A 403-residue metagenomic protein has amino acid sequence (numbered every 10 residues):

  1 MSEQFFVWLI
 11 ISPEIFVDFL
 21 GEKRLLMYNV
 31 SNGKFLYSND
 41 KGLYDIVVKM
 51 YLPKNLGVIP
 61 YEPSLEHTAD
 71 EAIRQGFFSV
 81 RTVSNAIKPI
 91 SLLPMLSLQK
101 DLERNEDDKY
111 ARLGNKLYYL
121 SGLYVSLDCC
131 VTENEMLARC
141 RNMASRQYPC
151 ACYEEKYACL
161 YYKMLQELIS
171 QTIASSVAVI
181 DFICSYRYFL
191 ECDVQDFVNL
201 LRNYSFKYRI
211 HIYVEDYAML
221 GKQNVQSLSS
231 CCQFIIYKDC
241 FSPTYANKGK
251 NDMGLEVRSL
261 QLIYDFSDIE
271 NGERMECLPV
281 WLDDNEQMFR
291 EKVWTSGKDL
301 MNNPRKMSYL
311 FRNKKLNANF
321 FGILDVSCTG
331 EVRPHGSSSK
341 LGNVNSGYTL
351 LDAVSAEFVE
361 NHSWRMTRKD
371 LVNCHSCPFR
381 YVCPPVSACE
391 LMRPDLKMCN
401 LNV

Functional and structural regions predicted by a protein language model:
M1-G33: Long, low-complexity, charged/polar intrinsically disordered regions in eukaryotic proteins
S2-L9, E256-H335, V382: A C-terminal junction/extension of Radical SAM enzymes
L36-C130, R139-Y153, A158-I180, N199 (+1 more regions): Long, charge-rich, low-complexity alpha-helical segments
L65-H67, L137-C140, A158-Q171, L190-L200 (+5 more regions): Well-ordered, non-membrane alpha-helical segments in soluble/globular domains
R74-T82, K88, L92-L96, F311-N361: A broadly conserved sequence feature marking short terminus-proximal activation segments in nucleic acid-centric
Y118-A138, A144-L165, T172-C192, L201-L220 (+2 more regions): Core AdoMet radical
D283-P304, S337-P378, P384: C-terminal accessory region of radical SAM enzymes
S339, R380-V403: Iron-sulfur (Fe-S) cluster-binding segments and ferredoxin-like electron-carrier domains, especially [2Fe-2S]
